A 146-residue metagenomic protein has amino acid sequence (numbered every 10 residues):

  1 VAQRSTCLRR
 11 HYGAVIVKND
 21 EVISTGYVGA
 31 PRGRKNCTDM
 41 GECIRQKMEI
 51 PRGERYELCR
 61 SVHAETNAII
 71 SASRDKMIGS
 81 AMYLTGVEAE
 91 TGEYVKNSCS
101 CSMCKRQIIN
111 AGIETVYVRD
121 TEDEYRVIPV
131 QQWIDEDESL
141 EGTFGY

Functional and structural regions predicted by a protein language model:
V1-Y12: Short, basic/aromatic recognition patches
H11-G26, Y117: Short beta-strand scaffold segments in enzyme catalytic cores
S24-Y146: Zn2+-dependent cytidine deaminase-like catalytic core
